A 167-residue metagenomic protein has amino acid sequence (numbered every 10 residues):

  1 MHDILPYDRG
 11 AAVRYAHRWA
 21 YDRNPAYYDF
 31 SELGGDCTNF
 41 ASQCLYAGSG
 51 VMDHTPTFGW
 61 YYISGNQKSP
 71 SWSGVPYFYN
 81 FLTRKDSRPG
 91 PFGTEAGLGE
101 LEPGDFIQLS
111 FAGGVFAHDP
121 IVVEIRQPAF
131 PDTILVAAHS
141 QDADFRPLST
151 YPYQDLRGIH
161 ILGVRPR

Functional and structural regions predicted by a protein language model:
M1-S73: N-terminal capping segments
Y21, L45-Y46, A112, I125 (+1 more regions): Residue-level marker of positions within ordered structural domains that often coincide with functionally constrained
A26, W60-Y61, F78, T150-P152: Intrinsically disordered, low-complexity N-terminal regions enriched in serine/proline/glycine with scattered basic
D36-Q43, D105-Q108, H118, V136-D144: Residue-level signal for functionally critical sites in structured catalytic/ligand-binding pockets
H54-T57, D119, L148: Short, solvent-exposed loop/turn and secondary-structure capping segments
Y61-V136: ...with weaker cross-activation on analogous glycine-rich loops/strands in unrelated enzymes
V122-R167: Glycine-rich, aromatic-bearing surface loops/beta-hairpins
